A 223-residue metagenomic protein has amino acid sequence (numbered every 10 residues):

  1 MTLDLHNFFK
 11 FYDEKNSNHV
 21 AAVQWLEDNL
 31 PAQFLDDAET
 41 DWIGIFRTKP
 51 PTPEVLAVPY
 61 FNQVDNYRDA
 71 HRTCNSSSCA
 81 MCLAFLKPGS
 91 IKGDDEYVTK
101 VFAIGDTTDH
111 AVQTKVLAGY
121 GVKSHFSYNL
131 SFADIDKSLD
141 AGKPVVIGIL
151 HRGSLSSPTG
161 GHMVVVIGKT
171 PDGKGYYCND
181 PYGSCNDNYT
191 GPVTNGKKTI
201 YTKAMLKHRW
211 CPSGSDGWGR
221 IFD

Functional and structural regions predicted by a protein language model:
D4, Y12-D106, P171-D172, T190: Active-site-adjacent structural segments surrounding the nucleophilic cysteine of cysteine proteases and isopeptidases
N7, A21, W25, D41 (+7 more regions): Extracytoplasmic/secreted proteins, especially bacterial periplasmic and envelope-associated proteins
N29, M81-G89, V116-K123, S138-G142: Structured segments of extracytoplasmic/periplasmic soluble domains in secreted or envelope-associated proteins
A32-F34, A38, S124-F126, G217-G219: Generic structural motif
I91-D134: Catalytic cysteine-centered active-site loop
S127-G183, D187: Active-site-adjacent substructure of cysteine-protease-like catalytic cores
K169-D223: Noncatalytic regulatory segments and standalone regulatory/sensor domains
